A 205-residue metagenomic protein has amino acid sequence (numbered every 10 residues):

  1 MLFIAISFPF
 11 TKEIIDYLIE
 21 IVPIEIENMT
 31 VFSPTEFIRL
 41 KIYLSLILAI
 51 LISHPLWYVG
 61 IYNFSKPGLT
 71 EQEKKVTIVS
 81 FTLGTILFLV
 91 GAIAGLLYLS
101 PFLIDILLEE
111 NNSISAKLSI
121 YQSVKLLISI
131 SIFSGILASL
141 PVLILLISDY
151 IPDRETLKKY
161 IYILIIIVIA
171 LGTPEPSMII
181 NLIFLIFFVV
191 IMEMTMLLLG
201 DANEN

Functional and structural regions predicted by a protein language model:
M1-N205: Membrane topogenic/interface segments and analogous intrinsically disordered interaction regions
